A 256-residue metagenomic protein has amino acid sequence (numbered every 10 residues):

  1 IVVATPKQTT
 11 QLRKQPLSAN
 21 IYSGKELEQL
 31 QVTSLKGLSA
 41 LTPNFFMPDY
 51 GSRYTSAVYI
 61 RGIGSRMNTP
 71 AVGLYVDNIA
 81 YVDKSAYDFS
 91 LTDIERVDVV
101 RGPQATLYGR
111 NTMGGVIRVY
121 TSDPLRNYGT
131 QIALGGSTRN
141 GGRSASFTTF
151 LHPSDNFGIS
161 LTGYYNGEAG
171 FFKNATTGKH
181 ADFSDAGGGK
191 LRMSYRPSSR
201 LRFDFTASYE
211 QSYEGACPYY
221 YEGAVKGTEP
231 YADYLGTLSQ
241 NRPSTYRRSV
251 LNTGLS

Functional and structural regions predicted by a protein language model:
I1-L30, S56-A57, V72: N-terminal periplasmic "start-of-domain" segments of outer-membrane beta-barrel proteins
Q8-T10, Y54, S137-R139, N166-G170 (+2 more regions): Structural signature of outer-membrane beta-barrel domains
Q11, K36-I79, E95, S256: Extracytoplasmic beta-strand/coil segments of soluble accessory domains associated with Gram-negative outer-membrane
A19, L27, L38-S39, V97-G102 (+2 more regions): Non-catalytic regulatory/gating segments with a bias toward low-complexity or hydrophobic composition
G37, Y59-R61, R118, T148 (+3 more regions): Outer-membrane beta-barrel architecture
P70, D83, T92-E95, T106-N174 (+2 more regions): Outer-membrane beta-barrel translocator/receptor signature
D77-P103: Short acidic/polar hinge/loop motifs at secondary-structure boundaries that mediate gating or recognition
G178, S184-S256: Outer-membrane beta-barrel domain signature, strongest for Gram-negative TonB-dependent receptors and also present
